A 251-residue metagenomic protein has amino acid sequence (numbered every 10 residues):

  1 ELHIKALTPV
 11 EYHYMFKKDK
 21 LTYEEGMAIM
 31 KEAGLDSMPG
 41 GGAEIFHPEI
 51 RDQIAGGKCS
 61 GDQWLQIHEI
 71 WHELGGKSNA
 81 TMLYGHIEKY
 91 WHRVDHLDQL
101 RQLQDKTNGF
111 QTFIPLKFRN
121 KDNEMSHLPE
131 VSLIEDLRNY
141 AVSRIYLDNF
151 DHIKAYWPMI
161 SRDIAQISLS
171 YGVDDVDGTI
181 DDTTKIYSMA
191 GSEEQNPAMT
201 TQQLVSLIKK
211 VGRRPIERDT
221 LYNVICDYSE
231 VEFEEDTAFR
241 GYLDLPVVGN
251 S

Functional and structural regions predicted by a protein language model:
E1-H68, E73-A80, H86-E88, N108 (+1 more regions): Conserved SAM/AdoMet-binding glycine-rich loop
D19-L21, D52-G56, R93-L97, A190-E194 (+1 more regions): Short low-complexity, flexible loop/linker segments enriched in glycine and/or proline with clustered acidic
L21-A28, I87-R101, I160-Y171: Catalytic cores of alpha/beta
T22, Q63, H92, E135 (+1 more regions): Soluble or luminal CAZymes and related metallo-dependent hydrolases
M38-G41, W71, L100, S143 (+1 more regions): Conserved, mostly hydrophobic/aromatic
S60-L65, H96-L97, R101, V131-L137: A general structural motif
Y84-I87, K117-R119: Glycine-rich beta-alpha junction loops
Q104-S251: Auxiliary Fe-S-binding modules of radical SAM enzymes
